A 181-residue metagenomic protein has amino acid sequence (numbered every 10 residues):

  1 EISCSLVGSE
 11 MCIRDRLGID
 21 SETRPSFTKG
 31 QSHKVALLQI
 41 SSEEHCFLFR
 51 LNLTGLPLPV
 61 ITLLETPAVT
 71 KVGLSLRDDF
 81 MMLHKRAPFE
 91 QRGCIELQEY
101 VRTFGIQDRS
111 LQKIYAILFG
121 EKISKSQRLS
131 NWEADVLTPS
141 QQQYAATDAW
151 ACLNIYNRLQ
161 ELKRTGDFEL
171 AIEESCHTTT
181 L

Functional and structural regions predicted by a protein language model:
E1-G8, I13: Single conserved hydrophobic/aromatic residue that forms the stacking wall/gate of nucleotide- or nucleobase-binding
S3, Q143-A146: Short, conserved micro-motifs enriched in small and acidic residues
R16, P25-K125, L129-Y144, A151-R158: Conserved DEDDh/DEDDy metal-dependent 3′-5′ exonuclease domain
E22: Metal-cofactor-dependent catalytic cores
V72, V136, T147-D148, F168-E169 (+1 more regions): Short, intrinsically disordered/low-complexity patches at protein termini and at juxtamembrane boundaries
N154-L181: Acidic two-metal-ion nuclease catalytic site recognized across multiple nuclease folds, prominently DnaQ/RNase D-T
